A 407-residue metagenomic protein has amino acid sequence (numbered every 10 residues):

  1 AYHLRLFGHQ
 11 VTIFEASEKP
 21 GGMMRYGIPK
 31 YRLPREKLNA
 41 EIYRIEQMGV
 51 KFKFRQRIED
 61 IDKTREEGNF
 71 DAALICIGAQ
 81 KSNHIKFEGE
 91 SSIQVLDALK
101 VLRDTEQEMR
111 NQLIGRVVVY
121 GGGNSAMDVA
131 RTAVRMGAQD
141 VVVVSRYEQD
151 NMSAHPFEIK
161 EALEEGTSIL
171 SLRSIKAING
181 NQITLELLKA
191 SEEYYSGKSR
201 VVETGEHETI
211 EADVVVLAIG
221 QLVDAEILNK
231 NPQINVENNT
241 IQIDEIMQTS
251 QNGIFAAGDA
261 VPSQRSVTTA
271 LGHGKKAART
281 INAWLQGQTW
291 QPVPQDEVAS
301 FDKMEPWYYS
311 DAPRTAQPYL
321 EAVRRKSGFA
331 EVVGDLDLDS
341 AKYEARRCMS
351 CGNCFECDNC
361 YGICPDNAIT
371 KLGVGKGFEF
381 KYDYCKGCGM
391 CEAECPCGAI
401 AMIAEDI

Functional and structural regions predicted by a protein language model:
A1-R57, N83, K100, A126-N179 (+3 more regions): Beta1-alpha1 glycine-rich phosphate/pyrophosphate-binding loop at the start of Rossmann-like nucleotide-binding domains
H3-G8, T12, A16-K19, K86 (+2 more regions): Iron-sulfur cluster-binding cysteine motifs and their immediate structural context in ferredoxin-like electron-transfer
N39-F87, K176-T184, V214-V216, Q221-D224: Feature captures the FAD/FMN-dependent oxidoreductase FAD-binding
Y43-R55, D60-I61, S82-M136, V236-S250: Glycine-rich dinucleotide-binding loop and its adjacent helix/turn
S91-I114, Y194-Q264: FAD-site-proximal beta/loop scaffold in flavoenzymes
T105, S327-R347, D366-D383, I407: Ferredoxin-type iron-sulfur electron-transfer modules in oxidoreductases and energy-metabolism complexes
V129, A257-Q291: A conserved FAD-binding loop/helix module that cradles the flavin
K160-E164, S168, S174-A177, K189-E193 (+1 more regions): Mid-to-C-terminal Rossmann-like scaffold of FAD/NAD(P)H-dependent oxidoreductases
